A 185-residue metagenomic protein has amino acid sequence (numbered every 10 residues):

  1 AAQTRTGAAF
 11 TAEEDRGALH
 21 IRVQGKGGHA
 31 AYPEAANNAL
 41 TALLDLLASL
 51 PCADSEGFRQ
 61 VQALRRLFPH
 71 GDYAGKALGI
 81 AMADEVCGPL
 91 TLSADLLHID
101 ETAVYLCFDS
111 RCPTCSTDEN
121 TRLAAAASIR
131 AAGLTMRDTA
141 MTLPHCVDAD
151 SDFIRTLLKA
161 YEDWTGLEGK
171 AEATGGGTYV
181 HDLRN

Functional and structural regions predicted by a protein language model:
A1-T41: Fold-level recognition of mixed alpha/beta catalytic cores in primary-metabolism enzymes, strongest
Q3-A9, L50-D54, A127-G133: A common structural junction motif
A8, G17-L19, L90-L92, V104-L106 (+1 more regions): Structural beta-strand/beta-sheet cores of well-ordered domains, especially the beta-sheet scaffolds that support
A9-T11, H20-R22, Y105, T135-R137 (+1 more regions): Ser/Thr- (and often Asn-) enriched beta-sheet segments in non-cytosolic proteins
G17-Q24, Y105-F108, L143-H145: A generic structural motif
A18, R130, D182-N185: Short glycine/proline-rich, acidic loop/turn segments that cap or connect secondary-structure elements
G27-E101, C115-S116, N120, T135-N185: An extended, acidic, His-containing surface patch that forms the Zn2+-binding/catalytic region of metallohydrolases
F108-R111, C115-A131: C-terminal, non-catalytic macromolecule-binding modules
